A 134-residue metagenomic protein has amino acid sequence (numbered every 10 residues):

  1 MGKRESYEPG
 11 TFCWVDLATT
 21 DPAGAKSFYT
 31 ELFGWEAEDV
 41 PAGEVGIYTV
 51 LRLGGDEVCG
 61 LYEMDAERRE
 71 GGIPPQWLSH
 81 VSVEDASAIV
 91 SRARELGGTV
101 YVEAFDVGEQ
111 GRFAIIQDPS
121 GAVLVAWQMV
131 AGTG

Functional and structural regions predicted by a protein language model:
M1-E8, V90, R94-G134: Vicinal oxygen chelate
G2, Y7-D56, E95, V107-G111: Core segments of cupin and vicinal oxygen chelate
T11-T20, Y48-R52, R68-R92, R112-Q117: Vicinal oxygen chelate
W35-P74, P119, V123-V130: Conserved short beta-strand elements that form part of the metal-binding/catalytic scaffold of enzyme active sites
